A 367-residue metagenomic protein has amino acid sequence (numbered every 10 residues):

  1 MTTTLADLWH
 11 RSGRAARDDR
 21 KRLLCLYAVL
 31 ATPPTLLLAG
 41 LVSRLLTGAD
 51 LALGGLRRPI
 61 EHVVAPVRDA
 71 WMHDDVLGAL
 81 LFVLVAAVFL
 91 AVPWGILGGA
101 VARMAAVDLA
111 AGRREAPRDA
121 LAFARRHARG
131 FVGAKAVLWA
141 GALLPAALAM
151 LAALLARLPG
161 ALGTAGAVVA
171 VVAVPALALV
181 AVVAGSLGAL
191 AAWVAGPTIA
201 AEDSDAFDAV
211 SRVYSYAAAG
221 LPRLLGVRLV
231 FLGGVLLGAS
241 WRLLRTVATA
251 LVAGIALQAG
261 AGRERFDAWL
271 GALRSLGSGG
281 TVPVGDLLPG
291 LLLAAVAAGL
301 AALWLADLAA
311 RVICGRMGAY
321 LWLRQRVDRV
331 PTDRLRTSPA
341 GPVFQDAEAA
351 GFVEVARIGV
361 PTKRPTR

Functional and structural regions predicted by a protein language model:
M1-A156, L162, V180, G185-V194 (+4 more regions): Helix-coil boundary and N-terminal low-complexity module in membrane systems
A153, A161-L177: Short, charge-rich, low-complexity alpha-helical interaction segments
